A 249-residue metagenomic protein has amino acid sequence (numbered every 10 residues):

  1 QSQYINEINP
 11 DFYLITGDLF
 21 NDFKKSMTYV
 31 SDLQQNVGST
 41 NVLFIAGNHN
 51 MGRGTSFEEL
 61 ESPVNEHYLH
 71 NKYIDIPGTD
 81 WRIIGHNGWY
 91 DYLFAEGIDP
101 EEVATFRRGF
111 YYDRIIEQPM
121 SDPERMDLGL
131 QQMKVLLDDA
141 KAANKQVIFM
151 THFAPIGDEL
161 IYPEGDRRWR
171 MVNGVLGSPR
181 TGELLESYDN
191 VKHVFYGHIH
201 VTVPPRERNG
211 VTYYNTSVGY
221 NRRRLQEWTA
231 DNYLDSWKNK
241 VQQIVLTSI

Functional and structural regions predicted by a protein language model:
Q1-S2, D32-Q35, E117-L136, G157 (+4 more regions): Catalytic phosphate/metal-binding cores of nucleic-acid and nucleotide-processing enzymes, i.e., regions that mediate
Q1-S39, M51-S56, Y112-P119: N-terminal active-site segment of His-dependent metallophosphoesterases
Y13-D18, V42-N48, H67-N71, I148-T151 (+2 more regions): Active-site neighborhood of phospho(di)ester-bond hydrolases with catalytic His/Asp-centered motifs
F20-K24, N48-S56, D75-I76, Y90-F94 (+4 more regions): Active-site environment of divalent metal-dependent phosphoester hydrolases
G54-K72: Glycine/small-residue-rich loop that forms an oxyanion/phosphate-binding "nest" at active or ligand-binding sites
P77, N173, P179-K192, I199-I249: Binuclear metal-dependent phosphoesterase catalytic core
D80-W89, I148-H152, T212-S217: Active-site-proximal beta-strand elements of phosphoester/diester hydrolases
I84-K145, F153-M171: Active-site-proximal loop/helix segment associated with metal-binding centers of metalloenzymes
